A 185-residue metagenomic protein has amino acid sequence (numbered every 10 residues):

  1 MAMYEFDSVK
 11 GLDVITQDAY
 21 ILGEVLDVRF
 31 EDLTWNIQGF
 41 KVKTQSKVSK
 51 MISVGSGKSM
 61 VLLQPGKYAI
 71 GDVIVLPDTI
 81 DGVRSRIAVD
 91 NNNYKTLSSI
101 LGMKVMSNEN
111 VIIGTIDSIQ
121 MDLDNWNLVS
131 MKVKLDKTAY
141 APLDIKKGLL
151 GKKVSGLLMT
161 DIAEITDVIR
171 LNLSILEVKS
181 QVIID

Functional and structural regions predicted by a protein language model:
M1-D185: Peripheral interaction segments used for macromolecular assembly
